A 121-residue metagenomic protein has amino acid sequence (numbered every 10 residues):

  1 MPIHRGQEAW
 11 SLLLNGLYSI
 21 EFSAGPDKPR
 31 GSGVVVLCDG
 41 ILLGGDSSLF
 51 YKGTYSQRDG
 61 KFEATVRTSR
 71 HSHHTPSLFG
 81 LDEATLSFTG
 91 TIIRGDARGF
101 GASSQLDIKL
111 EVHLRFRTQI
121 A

Functional and structural regions predicted by a protein language model:
P2-G6, S32, T54-D59, D96-A121: Edge beta-strand at a domain terminus
P2-K28, G99-G101: Tryptophan-anchored aromatic micro-motifs
L13-L17, V34-L42, R58-K61, G90-D96 (+1 more regions): Short, solvent-exposed coil/turn segments at beta-strand boundaries
I20-F22, L42-G45, V66-R67, G99-S103: Short beta-strand segments that buttress and anchor functional surface loops
P26-R30, F50-K52, H71-S77, Q105-E111: Short, surface-exposed beta-strand/loop "edge" segments at domain boundaries and coil↔beta transitions
P29, V36-C38, S47-L49, D82-L86 (+1 more regions): Residues that act as N-cap/strand-start positions at coil-to-secondary-structure junctions
P29-L42, A64-P76: Short, charge- and proline-biased low-complexity linear segments that act as flexible interaction/docking motifs
S47-D96: Contiguous, well-ordered beta-strand patches that form the walls/edges of small beta-barrel/beta-sandwich domains
